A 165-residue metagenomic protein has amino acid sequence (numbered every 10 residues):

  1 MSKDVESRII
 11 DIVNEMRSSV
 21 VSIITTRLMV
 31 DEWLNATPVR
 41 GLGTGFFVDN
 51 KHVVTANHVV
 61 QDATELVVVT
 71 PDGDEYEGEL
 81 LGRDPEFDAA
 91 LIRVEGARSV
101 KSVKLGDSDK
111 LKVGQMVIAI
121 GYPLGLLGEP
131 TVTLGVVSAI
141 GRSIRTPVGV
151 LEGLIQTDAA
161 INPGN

Functional and structural regions predicted by a protein language model:
M1-V20, T25-L28, P38-R40: N-terminal targeting leaders that route proteins to membranes or the secretory/organellar pathways
S2, L28-M29, L42, F47-L127 (+1 more regions): Conserved active-site neighborhood of the chymotrypsin/trypsin-like protease fold
E6, I10-V13, N57, L111 (+1 more regions): Extracytoplasmic/secreted envelope proteins and their assembly/folding machinery, especially bacterial periplasmic
V20, K51-H52, V136: Structural motif
I24, T55-A56, I120, T133 (+1 more regions): A secondary-structure boundary/capping signal
M29-W33, T146: Short, solvent-exposed loop/turn elements at domain surfaces
L34-T37, L126-G128: Short consensus segments that form the blades of beta-propeller domains, in both extracellular/periplasmic
T37, V94-K104, T133-N165: Active-site region of chymotrypsin-like
